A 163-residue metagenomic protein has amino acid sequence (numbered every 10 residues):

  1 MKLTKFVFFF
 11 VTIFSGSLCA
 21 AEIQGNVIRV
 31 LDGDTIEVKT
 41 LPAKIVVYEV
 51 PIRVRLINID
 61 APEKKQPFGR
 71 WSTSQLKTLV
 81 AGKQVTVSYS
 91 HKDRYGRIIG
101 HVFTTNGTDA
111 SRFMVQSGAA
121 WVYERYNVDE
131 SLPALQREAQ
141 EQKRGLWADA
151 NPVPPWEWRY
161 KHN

Functional and structural regions predicted by a protein language model:
K2-F8, S17-N163: Small beta-barrel nucleic-acid-binding modules, primarily SNase/OB-fold domains and secondarily Tudor-like barrels
